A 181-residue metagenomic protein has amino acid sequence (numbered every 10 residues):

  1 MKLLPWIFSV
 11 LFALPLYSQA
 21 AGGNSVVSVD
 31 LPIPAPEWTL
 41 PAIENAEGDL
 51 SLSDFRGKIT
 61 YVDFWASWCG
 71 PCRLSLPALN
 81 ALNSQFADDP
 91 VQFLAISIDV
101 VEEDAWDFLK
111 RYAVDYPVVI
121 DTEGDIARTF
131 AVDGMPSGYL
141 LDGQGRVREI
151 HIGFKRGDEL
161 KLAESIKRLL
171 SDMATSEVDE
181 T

Functional and structural regions predicted by a protein language model:
M1-P5: Positively charged n-region of N-terminal signal peptides that target proteins for export
W6-P15: Bacterial N-terminal signal peptides
A21-L52: N-terminal "domain-start" segment that seeds a small globular fold
K58-T60, F64-W68, G134: Short pre-active-site segment immediately N-terminal to redox-active cysteine/selenocysteine motifs in thiol-based
F64-A81: Conserved redox-active cysteine motifs that mediate thiol-disulfide chemistry, especially di-cysteine Cys-X(1-2)-Cys
P90-E103, V114-E123: Thiol-based oxidoreductase modules, predominantly thioredoxin-like and allied folds used for disulfide exchange
D107-D115, T122-K167: Thiol/disulfide oxidoreductase modules built on the thioredoxin-like
D172-T181: Non-globular targeting/processing and membrane-anchoring segments
